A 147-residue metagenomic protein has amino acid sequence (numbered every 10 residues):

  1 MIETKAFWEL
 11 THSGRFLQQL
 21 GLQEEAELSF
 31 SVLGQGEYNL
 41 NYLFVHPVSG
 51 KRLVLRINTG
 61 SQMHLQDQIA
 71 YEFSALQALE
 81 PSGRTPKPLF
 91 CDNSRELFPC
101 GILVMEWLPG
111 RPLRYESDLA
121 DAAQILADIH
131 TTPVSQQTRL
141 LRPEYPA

Functional and structural regions predicted by a protein language model:
M1-L28: Juxta-kinase regulatory segment immediately upstream of eukaryotic protein kinase catalytic domains
S31-A147: ATP-binding pocket architecture of kinase catalytic cores
